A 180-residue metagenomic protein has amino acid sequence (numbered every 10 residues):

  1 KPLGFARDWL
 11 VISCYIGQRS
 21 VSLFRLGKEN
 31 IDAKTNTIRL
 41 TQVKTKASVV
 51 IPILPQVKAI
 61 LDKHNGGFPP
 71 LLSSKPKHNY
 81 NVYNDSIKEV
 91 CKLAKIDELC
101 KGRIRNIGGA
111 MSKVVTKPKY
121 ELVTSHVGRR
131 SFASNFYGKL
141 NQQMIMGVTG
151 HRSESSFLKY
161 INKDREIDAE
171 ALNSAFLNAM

Functional and structural regions predicted by a protein language model:
K1-S20, F24, N81: Basic, Lys/Arg- and aromatic-enriched nucleic-acid-binding interface segment
P2-L3, K88-G147: Short, basic (Lys/Arg/His-rich) helix/loop patches that form interaction surfaces in the mid-to-C-terminal regions
F5-A6, N79, Y83, S125 (+2 more regions): Hydrophobic (often cysteine-bearing) scaffold residues that line and stabilize catalytic clefts of nucleotide/cofactor
I16, G27-L40, I53: Catalytic core segments in nucleotide and nucleic-acid processing enzymes
E29-T37, E121-L122, S134, G138-Y160: Short, polar N-cap/turn motifs at the start of nucleic acid-interacting alpha helices
Q42-K46, Q142, T149-S174: Catalytic-site neighborhood detector that most strongly recognizes the C-terminal catalytic loop/helix of tyrosine
V43-A110, L122: C-terminal catalytic core of Y-nucleophile DNA break-rejoin enzymes
I96-E98, S174-M180: C-terminal secondary-structure termini that scaffold catalytic or DNA-interacting sites
